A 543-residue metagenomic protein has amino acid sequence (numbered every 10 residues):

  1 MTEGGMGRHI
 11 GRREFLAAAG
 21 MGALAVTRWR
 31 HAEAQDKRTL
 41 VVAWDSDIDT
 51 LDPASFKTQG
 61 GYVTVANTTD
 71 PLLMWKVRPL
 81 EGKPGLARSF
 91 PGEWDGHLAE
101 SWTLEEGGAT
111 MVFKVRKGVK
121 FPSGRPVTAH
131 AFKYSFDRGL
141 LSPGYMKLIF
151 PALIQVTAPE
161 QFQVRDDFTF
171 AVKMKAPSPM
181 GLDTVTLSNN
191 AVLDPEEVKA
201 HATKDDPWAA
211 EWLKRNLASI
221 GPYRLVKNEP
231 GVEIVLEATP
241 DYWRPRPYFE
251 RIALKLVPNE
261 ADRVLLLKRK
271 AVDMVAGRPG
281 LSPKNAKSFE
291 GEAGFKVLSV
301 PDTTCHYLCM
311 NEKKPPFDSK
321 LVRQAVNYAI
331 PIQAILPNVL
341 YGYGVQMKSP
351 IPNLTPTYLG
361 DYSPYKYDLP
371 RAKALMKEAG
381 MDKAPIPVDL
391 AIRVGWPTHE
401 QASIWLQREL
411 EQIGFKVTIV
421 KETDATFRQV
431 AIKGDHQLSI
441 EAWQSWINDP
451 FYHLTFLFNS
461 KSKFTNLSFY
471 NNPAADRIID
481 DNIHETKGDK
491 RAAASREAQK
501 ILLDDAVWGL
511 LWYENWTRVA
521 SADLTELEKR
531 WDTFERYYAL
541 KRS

Functional and structural regions predicted by a protein language model:
M1-I10, E14-M21: N-terminal secretory signal peptides
F15, V26, A32, L40 (+8 more regions): Detector for C-terminal structural segments
V41, T128-S135, D167-K173, G221-P222 (+7 more regions): Alpha-helical secondary-structure segments
A43-E106, D137, A218-I220: N-terminal lobe/hinge region of extracytoplasmic solute-binding protein
M74-L80, G85-S89, E93, L187-P247 (+3 more regions): Gly/Pro-rich hinge or "lid" segments in bacterial periplasmic/extracellular proteins
E100-Y145, R165, A171-K173, R263-L266 (+1 more regions): Aromatic- and charge-enriched surface segment that lines or borders ligand/interaction sites
K114, K133, P151-A202: Surface-exposed binding/hinge segments that line and control ligand-binding clefts or catalytic entry sites
G139, M146, F162-Q163, V226-P240 (+3 more regions): Extracellular/periplasmic solute-recognition and catalytic clefts
